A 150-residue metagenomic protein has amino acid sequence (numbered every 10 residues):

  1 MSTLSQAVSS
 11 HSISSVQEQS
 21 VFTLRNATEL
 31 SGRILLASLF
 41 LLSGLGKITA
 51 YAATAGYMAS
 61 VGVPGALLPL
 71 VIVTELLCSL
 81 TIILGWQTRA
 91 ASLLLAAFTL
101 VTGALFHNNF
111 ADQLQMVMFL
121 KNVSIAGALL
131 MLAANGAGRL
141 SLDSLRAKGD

Functional and structural regions predicted by a protein language model:
M1-T49, G56, G65-V73, L77 (+1 more regions): Extended, low-polarity transmembrane helix blocks
A59-V61: Flexible, solvent-exposed coil segments and beta strand-coil junctions, predominantly the extracellular/periplasmic
